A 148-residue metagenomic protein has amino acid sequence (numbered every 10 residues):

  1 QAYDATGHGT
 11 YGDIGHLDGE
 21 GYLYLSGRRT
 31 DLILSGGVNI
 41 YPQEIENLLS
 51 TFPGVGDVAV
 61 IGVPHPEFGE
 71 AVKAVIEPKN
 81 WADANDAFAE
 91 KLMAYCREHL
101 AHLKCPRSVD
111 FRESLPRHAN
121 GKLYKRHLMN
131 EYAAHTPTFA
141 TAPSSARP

Functional and structural regions predicted by a protein language model:
G7, G12-K104, S114, G121-L123 (+2 more regions): AMP-binding/adenylate-forming catalytic core of the ANL superfamily
V109-R112: General small-molecule cofactor/ligand-binding pocket signal
N130-P148: Acidic/polar alpha-helix N-cap and adjacent early helical turns within long charge-rich amphipathic helices/linkers
